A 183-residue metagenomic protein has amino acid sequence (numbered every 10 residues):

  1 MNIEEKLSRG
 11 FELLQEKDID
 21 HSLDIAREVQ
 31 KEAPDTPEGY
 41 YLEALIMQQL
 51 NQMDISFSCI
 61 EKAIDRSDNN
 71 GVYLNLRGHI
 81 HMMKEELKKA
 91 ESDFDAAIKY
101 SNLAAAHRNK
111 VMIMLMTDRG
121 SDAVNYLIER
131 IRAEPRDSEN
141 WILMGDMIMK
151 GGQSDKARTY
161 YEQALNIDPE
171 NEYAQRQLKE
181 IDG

Functional and structural regions predicted by a protein language model:
N2-E38, L42-Q49: Alpha-helical segment of the N-proximal tetratricopeptide repeat
I3, P37-E38, G71-V72, A104-A105 (+2 more regions): Helix-start (N-cap) detector for alpha-helical repeat units in TPR-like alpha-solenoids, especially tetratricopeptide
Q15-E16, Q49-L50, M83, M116-T117 (+2 more regions): Register position in tetratricopeptide repeats
P34, D68, S101-N102, P135 (+1 more regions): Short coil turns that delineate tetratricopeptide repeat
L42, L76, N109-K110, L143 (+1 more regions): Canonical tetratricopeptide repeat
